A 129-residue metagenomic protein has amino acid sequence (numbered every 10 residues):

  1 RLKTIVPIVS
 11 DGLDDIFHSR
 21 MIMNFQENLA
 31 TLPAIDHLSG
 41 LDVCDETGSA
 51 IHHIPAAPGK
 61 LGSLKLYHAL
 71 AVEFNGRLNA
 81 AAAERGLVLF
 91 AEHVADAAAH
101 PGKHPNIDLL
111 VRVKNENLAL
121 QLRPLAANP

Functional and structural regions predicted by a protein language model:
R1-V6, D11-I16: A cross-taxon signal for low-complexity, glycine/charged-rich
S19-R20, P129: Short intrinsically disordered terminal tails
I22-H37, H52-A57: N-terminal, charge-rich interaction modules
F25, A50-I54, K65-A69, A97-H100 (+2 more regions): N-terminal, charged low-complexity regulatory/assembly segments
P33, L38-S49, R112-P129: A cross-kingdom feature marking charged/low-complexity
D42-A80: Amphipathic alpha-helical interaction modules
E84-N128: Short, compact, well-ordered microdomains
